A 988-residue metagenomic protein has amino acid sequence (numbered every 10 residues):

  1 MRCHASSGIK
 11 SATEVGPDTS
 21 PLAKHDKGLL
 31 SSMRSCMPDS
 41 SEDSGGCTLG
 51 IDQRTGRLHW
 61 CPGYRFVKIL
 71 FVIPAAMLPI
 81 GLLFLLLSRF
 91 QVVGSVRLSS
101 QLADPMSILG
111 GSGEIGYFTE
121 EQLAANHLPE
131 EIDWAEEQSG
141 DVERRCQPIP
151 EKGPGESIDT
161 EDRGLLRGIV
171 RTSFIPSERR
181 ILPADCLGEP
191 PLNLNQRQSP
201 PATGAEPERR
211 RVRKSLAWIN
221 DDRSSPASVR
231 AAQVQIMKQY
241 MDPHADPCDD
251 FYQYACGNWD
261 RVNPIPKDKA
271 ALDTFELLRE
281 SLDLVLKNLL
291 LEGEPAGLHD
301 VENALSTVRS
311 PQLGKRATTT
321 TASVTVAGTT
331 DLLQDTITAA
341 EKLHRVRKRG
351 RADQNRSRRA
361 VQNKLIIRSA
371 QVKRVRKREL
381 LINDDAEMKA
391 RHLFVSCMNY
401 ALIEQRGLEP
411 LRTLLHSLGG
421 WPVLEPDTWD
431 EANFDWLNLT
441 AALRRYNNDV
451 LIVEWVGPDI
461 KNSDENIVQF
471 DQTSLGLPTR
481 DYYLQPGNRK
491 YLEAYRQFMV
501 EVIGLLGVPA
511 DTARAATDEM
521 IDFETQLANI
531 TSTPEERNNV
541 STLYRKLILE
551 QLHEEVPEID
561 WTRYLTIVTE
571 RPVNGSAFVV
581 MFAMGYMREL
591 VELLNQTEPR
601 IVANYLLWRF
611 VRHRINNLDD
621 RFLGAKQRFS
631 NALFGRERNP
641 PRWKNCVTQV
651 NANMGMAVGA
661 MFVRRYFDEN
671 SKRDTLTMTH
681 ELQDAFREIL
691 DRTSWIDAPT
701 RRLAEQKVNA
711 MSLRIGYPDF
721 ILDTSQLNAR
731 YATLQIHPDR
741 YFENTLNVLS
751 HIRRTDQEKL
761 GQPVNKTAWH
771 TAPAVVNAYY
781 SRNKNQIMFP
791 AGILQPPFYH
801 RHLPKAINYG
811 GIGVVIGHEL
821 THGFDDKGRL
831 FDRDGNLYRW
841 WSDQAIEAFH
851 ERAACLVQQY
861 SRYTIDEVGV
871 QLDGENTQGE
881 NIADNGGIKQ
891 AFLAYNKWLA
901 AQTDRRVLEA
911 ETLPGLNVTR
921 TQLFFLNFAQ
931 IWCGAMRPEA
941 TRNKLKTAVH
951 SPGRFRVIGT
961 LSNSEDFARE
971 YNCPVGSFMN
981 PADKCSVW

Functional and structural regions predicted by a protein language model:
M1-G63: Short, low-complexity, Lys/Arg-enriched N-terminal segments of secretory-pathway carbohydrate enzymes
K68-F84: Single-pass alpha-helical transmembrane segments
F84, S88-R89, I219, R279 (+14 more regions): Intrinsically disordered, low-complexity linker/terminal regions across diverse proteins
F90-F118: Interhelical loop segments of eukaryotic multi-pass membrane proteins
A125-E130, A135-S139, R145-S173, E178 (+5 more regions): Extracellular mucin-like PTS segments
A217-E276: Extracellular/luminal recognition modules and glycoprotein regions
Y240-R261, D481-L505, W695-A698, Q878 (+1 more regions): Hydrophobic/aromatic-rich, well-ordered segments within soluble, folded domains that form packed cores
L290-A317, T336-V346, D353-E681, P718 (+1 more regions): Noncatalytic, helix-rich "gating/capping" subdomain that lines the substrate-entry/channel surface of large enzyme
